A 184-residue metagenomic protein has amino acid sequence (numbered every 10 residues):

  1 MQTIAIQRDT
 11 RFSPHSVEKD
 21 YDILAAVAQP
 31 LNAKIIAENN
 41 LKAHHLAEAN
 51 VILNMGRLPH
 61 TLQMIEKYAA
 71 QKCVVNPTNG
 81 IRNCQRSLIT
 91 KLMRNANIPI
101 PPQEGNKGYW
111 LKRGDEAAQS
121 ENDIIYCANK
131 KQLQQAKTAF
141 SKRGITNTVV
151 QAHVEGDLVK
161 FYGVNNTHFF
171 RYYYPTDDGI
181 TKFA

Functional and structural regions predicted by a protein language model:
M1-V74: ATP-binding N-terminal substructure of ATP-dependent carboxylate-amine bond-forming enzymes
I4-R11, H15, A70-Q71, T78-V159 (+2 more regions): Active-site nucleotide/adenylate-binding loops and adjacent lid/helix of ATP-dependent enzymes
G163-T167: Short acidic-glycine loop/turn motifs at beta-strand connectors
T176-A184: A long amphipathic alpha-helix within ATP-dependent nucleotide-binding catalytic cores
